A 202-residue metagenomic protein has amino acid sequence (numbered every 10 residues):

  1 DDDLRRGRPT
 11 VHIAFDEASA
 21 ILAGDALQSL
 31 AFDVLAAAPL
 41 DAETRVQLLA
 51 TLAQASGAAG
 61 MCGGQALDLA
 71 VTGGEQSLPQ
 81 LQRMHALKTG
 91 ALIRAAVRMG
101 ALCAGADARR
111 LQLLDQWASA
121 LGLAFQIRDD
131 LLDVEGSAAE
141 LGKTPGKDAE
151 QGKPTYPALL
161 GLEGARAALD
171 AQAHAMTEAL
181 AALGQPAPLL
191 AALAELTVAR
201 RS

Functional and structural regions predicted by a protein language model:
D1-E178, Q185-V198: Mg2+-dependent prenyl diphosphate-binding active-site environment of isoprenoid biosynthetic enzymes
